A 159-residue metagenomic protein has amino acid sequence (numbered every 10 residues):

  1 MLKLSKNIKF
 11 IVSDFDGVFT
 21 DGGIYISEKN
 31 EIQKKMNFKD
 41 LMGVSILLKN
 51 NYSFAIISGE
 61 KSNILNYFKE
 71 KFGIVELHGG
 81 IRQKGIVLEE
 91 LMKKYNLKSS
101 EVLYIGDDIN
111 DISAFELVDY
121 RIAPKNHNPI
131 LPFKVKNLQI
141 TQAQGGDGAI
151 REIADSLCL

Functional and structural regions predicted by a protein language model:
M1-G85: Alpha-helical substrate-recognition element adjacent to the catalytic core
Q33-M36, E76, G85-L159: Mg2+-dependent phosphoryl-transfer enzymes with acidic/Ser/Thr/Gly-rich catalytic loops
